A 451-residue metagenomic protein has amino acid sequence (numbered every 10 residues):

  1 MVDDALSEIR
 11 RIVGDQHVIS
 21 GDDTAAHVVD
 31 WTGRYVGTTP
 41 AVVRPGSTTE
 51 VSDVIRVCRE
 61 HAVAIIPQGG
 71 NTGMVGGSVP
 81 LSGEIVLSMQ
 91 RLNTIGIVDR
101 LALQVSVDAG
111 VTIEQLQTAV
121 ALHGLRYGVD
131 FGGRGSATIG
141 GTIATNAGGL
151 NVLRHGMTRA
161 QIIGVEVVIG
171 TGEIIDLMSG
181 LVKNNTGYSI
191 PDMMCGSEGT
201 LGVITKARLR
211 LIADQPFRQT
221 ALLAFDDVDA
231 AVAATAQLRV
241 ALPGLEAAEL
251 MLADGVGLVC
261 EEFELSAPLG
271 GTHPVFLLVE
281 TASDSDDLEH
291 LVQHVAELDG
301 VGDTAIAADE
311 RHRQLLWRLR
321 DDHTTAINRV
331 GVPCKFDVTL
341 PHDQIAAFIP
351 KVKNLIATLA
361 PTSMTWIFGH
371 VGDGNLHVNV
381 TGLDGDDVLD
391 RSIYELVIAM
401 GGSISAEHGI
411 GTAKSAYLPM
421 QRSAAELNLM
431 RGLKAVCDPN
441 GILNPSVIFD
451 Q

Functional and structural regions predicted by a protein language model:
M1-Q451: Noncatalytic alpha-helical scaffold of FAD-dependent oxidoreductases
